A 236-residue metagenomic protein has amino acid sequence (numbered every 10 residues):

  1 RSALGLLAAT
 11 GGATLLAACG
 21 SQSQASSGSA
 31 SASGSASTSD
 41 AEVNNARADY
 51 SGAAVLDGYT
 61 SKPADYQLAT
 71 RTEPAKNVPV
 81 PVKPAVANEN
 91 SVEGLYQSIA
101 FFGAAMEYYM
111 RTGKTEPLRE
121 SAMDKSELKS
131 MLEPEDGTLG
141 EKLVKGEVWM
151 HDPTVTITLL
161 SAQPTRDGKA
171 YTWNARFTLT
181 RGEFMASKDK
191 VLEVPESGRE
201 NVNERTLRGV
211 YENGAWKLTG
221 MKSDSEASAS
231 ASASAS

Functional and structural regions predicted by a protein language model:
R1-L4: N-terminal export leaders
T10, S23, S29-D49, A54 (+1 more regions): Exposed beta-sheet edge and beta->alpha loop/turn motif
G20-G94: Juxtamembrane and targeting peptides
T70-E147: Core segments of small alpha/beta cavity-forming domains
K142-Q163: A short, amphipathic edge element
